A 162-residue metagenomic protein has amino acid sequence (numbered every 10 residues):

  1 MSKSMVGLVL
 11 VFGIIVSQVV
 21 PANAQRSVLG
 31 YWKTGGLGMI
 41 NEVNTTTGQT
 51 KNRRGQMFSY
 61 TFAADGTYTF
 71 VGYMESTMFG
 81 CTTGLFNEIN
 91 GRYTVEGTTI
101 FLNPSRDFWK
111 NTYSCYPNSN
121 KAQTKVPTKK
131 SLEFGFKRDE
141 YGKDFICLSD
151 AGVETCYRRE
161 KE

Functional and structural regions predicted by a protein language model:
M1-G7: Positively charged n-region of N-terminal signal peptides that target proteins for export
G7-S17: Bacterial N-terminal signal peptides
S17-N90, T94-E162: Lipid interaction determinants
